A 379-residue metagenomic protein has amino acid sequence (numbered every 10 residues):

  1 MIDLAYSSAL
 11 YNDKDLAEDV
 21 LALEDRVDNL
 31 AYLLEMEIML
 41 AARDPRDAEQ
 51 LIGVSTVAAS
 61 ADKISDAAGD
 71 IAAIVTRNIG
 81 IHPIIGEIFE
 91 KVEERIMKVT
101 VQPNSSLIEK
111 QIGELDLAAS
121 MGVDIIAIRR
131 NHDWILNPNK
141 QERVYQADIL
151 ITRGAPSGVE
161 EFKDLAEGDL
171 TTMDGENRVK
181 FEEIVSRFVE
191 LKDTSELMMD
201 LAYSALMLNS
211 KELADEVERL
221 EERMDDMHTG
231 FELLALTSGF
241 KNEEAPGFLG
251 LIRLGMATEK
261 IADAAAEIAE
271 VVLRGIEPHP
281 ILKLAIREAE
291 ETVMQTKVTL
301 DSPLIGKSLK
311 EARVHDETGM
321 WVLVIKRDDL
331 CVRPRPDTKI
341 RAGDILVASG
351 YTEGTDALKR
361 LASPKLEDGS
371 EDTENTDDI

Functional and structural regions predicted by a protein language model:
M1-I379: Cytosolic, long alpha-helical scaffolding segments
